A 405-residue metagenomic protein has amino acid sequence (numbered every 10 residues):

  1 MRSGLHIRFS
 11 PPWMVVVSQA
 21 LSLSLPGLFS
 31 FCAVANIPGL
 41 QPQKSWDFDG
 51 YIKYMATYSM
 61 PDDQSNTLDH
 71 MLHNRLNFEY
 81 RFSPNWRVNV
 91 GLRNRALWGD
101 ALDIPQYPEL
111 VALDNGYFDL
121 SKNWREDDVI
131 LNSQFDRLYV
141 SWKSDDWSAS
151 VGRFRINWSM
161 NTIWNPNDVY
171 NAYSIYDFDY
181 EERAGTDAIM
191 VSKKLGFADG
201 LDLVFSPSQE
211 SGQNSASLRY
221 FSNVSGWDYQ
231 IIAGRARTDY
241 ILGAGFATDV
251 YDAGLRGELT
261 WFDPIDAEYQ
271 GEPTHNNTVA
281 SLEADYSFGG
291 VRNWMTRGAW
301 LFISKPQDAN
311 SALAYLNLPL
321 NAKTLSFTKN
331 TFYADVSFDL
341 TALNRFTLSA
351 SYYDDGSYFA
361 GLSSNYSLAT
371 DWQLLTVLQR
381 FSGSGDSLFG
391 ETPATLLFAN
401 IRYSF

Functional and structural regions predicted by a protein language model:
P38-D62, V90, D199, L348: Transmembrane beta-strand segments of Gram-negative outer membrane beta-barrel proteins
Y54-M60, N94-W98, S144, R153-W158 (+9 more regions): Transmembrane beta-strands of outer-membrane beta-barrel pores
Y58, N66-L72, L131-D136, R183-D187 (+6 more regions): Residues that define the transmembrane beta-barrel architecture of outer-membrane proteins
N74-Y80, R137-K143, I189-K193, L218-S222 (+5 more regions): Residues on the lipid-exposed face of transmembrane beta-strands in outer-membrane beta-barrel proteins
E79-G200, G383: Outer membrane beta-barrel
N85-V88, D146-A149, A198-L201, G226-I231 (+4 more regions): Repeated loop/turn-to-beta-strand initiation elements of outer-membrane beta-barrel proteins
D249-S351: Detector for outer-membrane/organellar transmembrane beta-barrel domains, recognizing the amphipathic beta-strand
A334, Y366, Q373, V377-R380 (+1 more regions): Outer-membrane beta-barrel "beta-signal"
